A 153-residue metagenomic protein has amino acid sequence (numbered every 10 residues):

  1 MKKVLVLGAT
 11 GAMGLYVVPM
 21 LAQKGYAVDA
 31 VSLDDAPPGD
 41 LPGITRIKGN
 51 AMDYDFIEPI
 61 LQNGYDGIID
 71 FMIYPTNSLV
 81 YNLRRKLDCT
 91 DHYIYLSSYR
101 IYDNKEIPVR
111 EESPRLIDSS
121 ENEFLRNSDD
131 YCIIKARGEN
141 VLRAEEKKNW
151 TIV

Functional and structural regions predicted by a protein language model:
K2-K3, D91: Nucleotide donor/acceptor-binding cores
V4-K24: N-terminal Rossmann NAD(P)H-binding glycine-rich loop of SDR-like oxidoreductase domains
G8, S32, S97: Short beta-strand/turn micro-motifs composed of small residues that flank or help shape donor/cofactor-binding pockets
P19, Q23, R84, R143-A144: Short, well-ordered alpha-helices that flank and scaffold nucleotide-derived cofactor binding pockets
D29: Conserved beta-strand positions in the Rossmann-like core of class I SAM-dependent methyltransferases
D35-T90, Y95, I101-D103: NAD(P)H-binding glycine-rich loop region in Rossmannoid oxidoreductase-like domains and their noncatalytic homologs
Y81-A136, T151: Conserved Rossmann-fold NAD(P)-dependent oxidoreductase catalytic core, especially the SDR/UDP-sugar
E139-V153: Conserved beta-loop-beta element that borders a ligand/cofactor-binding pocket
